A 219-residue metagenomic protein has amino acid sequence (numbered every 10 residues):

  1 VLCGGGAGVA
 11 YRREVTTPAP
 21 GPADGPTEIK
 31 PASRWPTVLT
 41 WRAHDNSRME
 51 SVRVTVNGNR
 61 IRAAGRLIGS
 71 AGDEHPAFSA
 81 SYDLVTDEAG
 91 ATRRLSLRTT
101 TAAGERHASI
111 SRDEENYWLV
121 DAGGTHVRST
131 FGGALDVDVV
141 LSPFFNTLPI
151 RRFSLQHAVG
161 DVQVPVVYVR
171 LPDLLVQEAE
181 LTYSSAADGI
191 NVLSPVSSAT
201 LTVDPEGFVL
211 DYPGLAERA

Functional and structural regions predicted by a protein language model:
V1-P26: N-terminal amphipathic/basic-hydrophobic helices that include classical n-h-c signal peptides and signal-anchor
T16-T17, G25-G58, H107-D188: Solvent-exposed helix/loop surface patches that form functional interfaces
S51-V54, A80-V85, L181, A199-L201: Hydrophobic/aromatic beta-strand elements that line small-molecule binding cavities or substrate pockets in beta-rich
V56-R60, V85-A91, R112-E115, S185-G189 (+1 more regions): Short, solvent-exposed coil/turn segments at beta-strand boundaries
A64-S70: Generic short beta-strand segments
G72-A122: Hydrophobic/aromatic-rich structural module bridging two neighboring secondary-structure elements via a short loop
S96-T100, D121-G123, S194-P195, P213-E217: Beta-turn initiation residues at beta-strand->coil junctions
N191-A219: C-terminal structured interaction module
